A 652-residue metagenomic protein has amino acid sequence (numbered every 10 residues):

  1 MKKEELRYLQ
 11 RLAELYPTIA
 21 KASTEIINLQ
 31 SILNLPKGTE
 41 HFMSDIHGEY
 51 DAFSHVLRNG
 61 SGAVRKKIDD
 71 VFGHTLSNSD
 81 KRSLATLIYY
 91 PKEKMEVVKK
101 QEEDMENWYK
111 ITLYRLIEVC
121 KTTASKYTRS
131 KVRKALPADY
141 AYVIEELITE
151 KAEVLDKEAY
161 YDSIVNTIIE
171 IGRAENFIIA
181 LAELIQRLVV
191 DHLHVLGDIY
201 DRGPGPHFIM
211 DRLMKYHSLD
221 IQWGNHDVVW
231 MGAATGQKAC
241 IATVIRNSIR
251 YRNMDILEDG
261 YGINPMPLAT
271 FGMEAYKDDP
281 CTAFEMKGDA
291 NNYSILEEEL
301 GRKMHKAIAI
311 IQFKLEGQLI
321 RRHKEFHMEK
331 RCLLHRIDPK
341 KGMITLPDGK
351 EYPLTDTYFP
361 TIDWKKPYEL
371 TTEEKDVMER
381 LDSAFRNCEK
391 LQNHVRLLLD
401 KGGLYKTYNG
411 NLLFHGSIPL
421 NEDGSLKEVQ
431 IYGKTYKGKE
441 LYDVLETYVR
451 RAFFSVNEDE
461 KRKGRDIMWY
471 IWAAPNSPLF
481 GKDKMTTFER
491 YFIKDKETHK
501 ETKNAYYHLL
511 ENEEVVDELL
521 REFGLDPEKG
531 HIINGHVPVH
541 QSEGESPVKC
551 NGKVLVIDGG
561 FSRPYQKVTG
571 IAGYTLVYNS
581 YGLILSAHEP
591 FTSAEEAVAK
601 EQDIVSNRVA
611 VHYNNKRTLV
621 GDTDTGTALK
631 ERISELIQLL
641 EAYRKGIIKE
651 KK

Functional and structural regions predicted by a protein language model:
M1-K652: Feature recognizes metal-dependent phosphohydrolase scaffolds
